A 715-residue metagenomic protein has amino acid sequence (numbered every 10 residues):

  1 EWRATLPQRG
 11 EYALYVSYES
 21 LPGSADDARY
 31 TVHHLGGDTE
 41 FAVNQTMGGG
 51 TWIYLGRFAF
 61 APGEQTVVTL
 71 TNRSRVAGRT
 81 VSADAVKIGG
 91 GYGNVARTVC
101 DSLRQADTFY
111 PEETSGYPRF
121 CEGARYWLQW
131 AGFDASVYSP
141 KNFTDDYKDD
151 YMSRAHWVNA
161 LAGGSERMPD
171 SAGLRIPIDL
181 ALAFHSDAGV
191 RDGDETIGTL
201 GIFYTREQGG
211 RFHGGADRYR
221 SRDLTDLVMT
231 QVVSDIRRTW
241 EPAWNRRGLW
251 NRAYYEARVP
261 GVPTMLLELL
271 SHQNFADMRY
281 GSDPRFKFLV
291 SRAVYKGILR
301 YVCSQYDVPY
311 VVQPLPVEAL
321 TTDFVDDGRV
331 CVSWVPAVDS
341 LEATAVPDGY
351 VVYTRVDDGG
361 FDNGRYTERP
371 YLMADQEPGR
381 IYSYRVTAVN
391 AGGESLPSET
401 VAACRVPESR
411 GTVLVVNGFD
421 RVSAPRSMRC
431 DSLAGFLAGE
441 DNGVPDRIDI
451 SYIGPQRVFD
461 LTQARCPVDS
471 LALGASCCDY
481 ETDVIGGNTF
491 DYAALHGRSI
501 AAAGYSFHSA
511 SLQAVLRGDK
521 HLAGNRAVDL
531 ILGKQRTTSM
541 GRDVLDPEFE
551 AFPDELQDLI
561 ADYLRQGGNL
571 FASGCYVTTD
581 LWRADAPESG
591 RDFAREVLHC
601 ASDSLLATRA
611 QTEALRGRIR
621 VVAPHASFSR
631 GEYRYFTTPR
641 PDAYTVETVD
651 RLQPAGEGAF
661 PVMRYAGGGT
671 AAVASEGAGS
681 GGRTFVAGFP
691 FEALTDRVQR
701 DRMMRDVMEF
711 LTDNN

Functional and structural regions predicted by a protein language model:
T69-T80: Short beta-strand-plus-loop segments that form exposed binding edges in beta-rich domains
R73, A85, G89-G93, S165 (+3 more regions): Active-site-adjacent mobile loop/cap segments within catalytic or ligand-binding domains
V99-Y110, C121-R222, W250-Q273: Active-site microenvironments of hydrolase-like enzyme catalytic domains
Y301-T344, P378, G392-G411: Pro/Thr/Ser/Gly-rich low-complexity, intrinsically disordered linker/stalk tracts
M373-G393: Beta-strand-rich modules
T400-R526, I531, R705-N715: Aromatic-Pro/Gly-enriched surface loop or interdomain linker that acts as a lid/target-recognition segment
V413-F419, R426-A438, D519-P587, A678 (+2 more regions): Short alpha-beta junction capping motif
K534-A643, A659, M703: A glycine-rich, often tryptophan-bearing local segment used as a flexible ligand/cofactor-contacting loop or short
